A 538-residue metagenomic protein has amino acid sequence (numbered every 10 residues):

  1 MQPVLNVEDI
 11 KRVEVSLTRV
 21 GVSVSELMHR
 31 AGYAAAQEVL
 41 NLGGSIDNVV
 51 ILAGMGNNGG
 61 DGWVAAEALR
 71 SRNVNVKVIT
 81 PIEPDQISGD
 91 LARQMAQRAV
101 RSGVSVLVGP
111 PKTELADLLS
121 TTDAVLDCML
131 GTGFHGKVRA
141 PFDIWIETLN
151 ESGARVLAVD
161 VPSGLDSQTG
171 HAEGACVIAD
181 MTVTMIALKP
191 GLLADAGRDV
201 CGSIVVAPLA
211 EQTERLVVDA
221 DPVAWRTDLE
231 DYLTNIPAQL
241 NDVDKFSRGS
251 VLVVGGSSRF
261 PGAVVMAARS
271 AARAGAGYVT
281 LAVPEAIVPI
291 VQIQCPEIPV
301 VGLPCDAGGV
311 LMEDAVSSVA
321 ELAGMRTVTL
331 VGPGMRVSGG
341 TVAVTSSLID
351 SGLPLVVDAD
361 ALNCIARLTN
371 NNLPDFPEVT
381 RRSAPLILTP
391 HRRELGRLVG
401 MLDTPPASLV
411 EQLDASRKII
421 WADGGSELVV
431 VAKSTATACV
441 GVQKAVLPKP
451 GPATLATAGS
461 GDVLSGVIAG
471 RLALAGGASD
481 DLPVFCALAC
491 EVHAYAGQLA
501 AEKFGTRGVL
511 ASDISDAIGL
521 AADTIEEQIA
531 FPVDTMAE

Functional and structural regions predicted by a protein language model:
M1-E83, S88, L192-A359, N363-L388 (+1 more regions): Small-residue (G/A/S/T)-rich helix-start motifs and N-terminal tracts that mark the onset
V78, K112, M129: Short amphipathic alpha-helical segment within the helicase RecA-like ATPase core that mediates nucleic-acid
S88-A96: Core alpha/beta nucleotide-donor-binding catalytic domains of modification enzymes
A99-L119, L311-L322, M335-V337: A structured beta-alpha segment of the ubiquitous adenosine-cofactor-binding alpha/beta core
G103-V104, E151-A154, A422-L428: A structural motif corresponding to the C-terminal end of an alpha-helix and its immediate exit/capping segment
P111-E114, S163-S167, P190, A361-C364: Short acidic loop-to-helix transition motifs that present clustered carboxylates
S120-K137, T327-R336, T437: Glycine-rich phosphate-binding loop
D123-A124, M129-P222: Internal gly/pro-rich beta-alpha loop/helix module that stabilizes soluble enzyme cofactors or their anionic handles
